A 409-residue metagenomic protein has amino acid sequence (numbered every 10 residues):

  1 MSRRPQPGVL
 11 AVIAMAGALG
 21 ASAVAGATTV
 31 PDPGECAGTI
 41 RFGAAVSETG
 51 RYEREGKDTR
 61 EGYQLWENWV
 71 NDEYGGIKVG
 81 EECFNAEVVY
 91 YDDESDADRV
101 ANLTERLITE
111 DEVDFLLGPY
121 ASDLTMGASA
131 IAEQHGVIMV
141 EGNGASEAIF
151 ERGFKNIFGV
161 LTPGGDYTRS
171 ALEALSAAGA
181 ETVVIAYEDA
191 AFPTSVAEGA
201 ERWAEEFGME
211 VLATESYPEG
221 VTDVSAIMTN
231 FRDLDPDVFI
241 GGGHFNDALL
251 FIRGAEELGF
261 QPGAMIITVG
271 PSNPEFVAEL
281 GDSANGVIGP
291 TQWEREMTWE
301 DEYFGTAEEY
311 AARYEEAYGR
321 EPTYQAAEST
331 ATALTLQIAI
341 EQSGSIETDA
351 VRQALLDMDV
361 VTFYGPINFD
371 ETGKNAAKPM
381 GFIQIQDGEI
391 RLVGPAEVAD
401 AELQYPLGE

Functional and structural regions predicted by a protein language model:
M1-R41, Q404, G408-E409: Short, low-complexity disordered leader/linker segments with a strong preference for bacterial N-terminal type II
T29-E35, R54-E61, E73-F154, V160 (+1 more regions): Beta-alpha junction/loop-to-helix N-cap segments that form part of ligand/metal-binding clefts
V30-T39, G43-W66, Y91-A97, Y120-D123 (+3 more regions): Extracytoplasmic "Venus flytrap"
Y74-E81, T298-D301, I367-N368, D387: Short, solvent-exposed loop/beta-turn-alpha elements that line the ligand-binding surface or hinge of extracytoplasmic
D98, E110-E215, A264-G289: Extracytoplasmic ligand/sensor domains, especially the bilobed periplasmic-binding protein
S122-S129, P236-L258, T332: Hydrophobic alpha-helical
A255-T330, I390, A396-G408: Extracellular/periplasmic periplasmic-binding protein-like sensory domains
R313-A326, T335-V393: Segments of small-molecule ligand-sensing domains
